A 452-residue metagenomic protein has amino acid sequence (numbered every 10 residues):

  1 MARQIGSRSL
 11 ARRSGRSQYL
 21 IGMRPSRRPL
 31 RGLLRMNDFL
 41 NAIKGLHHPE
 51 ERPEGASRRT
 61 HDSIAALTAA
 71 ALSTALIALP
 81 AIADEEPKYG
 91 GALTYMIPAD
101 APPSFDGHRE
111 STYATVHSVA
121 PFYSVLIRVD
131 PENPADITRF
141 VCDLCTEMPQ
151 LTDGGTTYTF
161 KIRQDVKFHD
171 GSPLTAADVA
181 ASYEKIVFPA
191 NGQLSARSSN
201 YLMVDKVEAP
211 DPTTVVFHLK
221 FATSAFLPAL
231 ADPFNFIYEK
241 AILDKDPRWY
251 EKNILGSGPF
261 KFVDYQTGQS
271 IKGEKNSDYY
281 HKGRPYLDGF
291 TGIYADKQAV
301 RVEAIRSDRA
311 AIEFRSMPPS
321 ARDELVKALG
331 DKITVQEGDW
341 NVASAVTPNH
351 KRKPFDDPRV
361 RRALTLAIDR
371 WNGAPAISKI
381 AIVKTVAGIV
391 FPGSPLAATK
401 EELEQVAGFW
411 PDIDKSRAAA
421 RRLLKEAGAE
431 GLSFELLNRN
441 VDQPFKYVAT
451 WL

Functional and structural regions predicted by a protein language model:
M1-L76: Intrinsic disorder/low-complexity segments
R16-Y19, N37, A56, K88 (+4 more regions): Surface-exposed binding/hinge segments that line and control ligand-binding clefts or catalytic entry sites
T94, T175-S182, P212-H218, G258-P259 (+5 more regions): Alpha-helical secondary-structure segments
M96-D153, E184, N253-G256: N-terminal lobe/hinge region of extracytoplasmic solute-binding protein
Y113, E147-G192, P210, V216 (+3 more regions): Aromatic- and charge-enriched surface segment that lines or borders ligand/interaction sites
I127-A135, A231-P285, G289, A299 (+2 more regions): Gly/Pro-rich hinge or "lid" segments in bacterial periplasmic/extracellular proteins
I186-P189, K206-E208, V263-K272, T291-R352 (+2 more regions): Extracellular/periplasmic solute-recognition and catalytic clefts
F260, A381-E426, V441-F445: Structural transition elements
